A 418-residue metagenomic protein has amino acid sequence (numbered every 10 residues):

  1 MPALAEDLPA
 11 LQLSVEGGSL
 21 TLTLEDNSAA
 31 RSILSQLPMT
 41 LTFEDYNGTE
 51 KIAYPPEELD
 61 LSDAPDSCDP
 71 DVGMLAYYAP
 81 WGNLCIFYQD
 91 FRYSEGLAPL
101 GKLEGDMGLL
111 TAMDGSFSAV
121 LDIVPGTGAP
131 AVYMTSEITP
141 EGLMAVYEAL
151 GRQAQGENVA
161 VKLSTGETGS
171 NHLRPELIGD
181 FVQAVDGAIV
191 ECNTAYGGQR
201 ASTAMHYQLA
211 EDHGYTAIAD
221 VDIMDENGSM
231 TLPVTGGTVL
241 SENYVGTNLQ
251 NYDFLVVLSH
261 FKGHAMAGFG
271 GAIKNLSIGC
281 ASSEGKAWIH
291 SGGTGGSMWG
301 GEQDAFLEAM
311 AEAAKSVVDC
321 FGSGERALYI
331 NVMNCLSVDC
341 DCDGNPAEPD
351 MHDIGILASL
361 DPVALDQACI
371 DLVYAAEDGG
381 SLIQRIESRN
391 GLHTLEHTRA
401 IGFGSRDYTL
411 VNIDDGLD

Functional and structural regions predicted by a protein language model:
M1-D7: Sec-dependent signal peptide cleavage junction
P9-I52: N-terminal secretory signal peptides
Q12, L100-G126: Well-ordered alpha/beta subsegment
E16-T23, D63, E167-G169, G355: Second-shell loop/turn segments in exported
S35-P80: Mature extracytoplasmic domains of secretory-pathway proteins
P65-D69, L110, G151, G246: Short, surface-exposed secondary-structure edge patches
A79-G105: Beta-strand-rich cores of mature extracytoplasmic or soluble domains
T127-D180, A184-D418: Extended, low-polarity segments enriched in aliphatic/aromatic residues
